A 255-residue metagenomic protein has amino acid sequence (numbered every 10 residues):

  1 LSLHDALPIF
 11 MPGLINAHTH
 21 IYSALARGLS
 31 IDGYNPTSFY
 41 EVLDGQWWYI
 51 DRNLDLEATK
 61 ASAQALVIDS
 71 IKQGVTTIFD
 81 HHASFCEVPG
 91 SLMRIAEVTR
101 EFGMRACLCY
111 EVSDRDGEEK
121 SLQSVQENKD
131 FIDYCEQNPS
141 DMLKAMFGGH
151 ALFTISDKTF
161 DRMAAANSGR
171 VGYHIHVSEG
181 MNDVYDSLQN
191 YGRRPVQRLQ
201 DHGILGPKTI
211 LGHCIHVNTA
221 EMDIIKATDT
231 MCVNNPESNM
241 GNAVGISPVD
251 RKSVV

Functional and structural regions predicted by a protein language model:
S2-L7: Short, small-residue-biased leader/transition segments that mark boundaries at the very start of proteins
F10-S30: Di-metal (Zn2+ and/or Mg2+/Mn2+) metal-binding site signature of metallo-dependent hydrolases with the MBL/beta-CASP
L25-T59, R115-G117, K129, M181-K208 (+1 more regions): Active-site gating loops and adjacent loop-to-helix segments of metal-dependent hydrolytic enzymes
R27-H81, C86-M104, V125-P139: Alpha-helical scaffold segments that flank or form the walls of functional sites
I68, E97, D161, Q197 (+2 more regions): Alpha-helical segments flanking ligand/cofactor-binding loops in enzyme cores
I78-F79, Y173, C232: Hydrophobic residues within beta-strands of alpha/beta enzymes
H82-I215: Metal-coordinating catalytic core of metallo-dependent amide/deamination hydrolases
I204-V255: Active-site-adjacent C-terminal substructures of enzyme catalytic domains
